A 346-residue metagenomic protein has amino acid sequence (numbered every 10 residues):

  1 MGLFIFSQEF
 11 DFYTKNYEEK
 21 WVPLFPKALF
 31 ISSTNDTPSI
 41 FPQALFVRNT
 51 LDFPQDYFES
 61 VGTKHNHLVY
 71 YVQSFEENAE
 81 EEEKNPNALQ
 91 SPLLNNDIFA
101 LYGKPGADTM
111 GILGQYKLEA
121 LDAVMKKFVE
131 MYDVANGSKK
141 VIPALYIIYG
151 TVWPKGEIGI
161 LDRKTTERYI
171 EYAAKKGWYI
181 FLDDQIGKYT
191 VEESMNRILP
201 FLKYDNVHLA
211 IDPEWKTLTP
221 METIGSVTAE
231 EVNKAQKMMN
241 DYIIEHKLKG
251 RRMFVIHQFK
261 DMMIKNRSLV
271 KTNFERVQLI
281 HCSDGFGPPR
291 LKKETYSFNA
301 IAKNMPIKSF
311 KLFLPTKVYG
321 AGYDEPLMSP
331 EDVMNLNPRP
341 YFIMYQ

Functional and structural regions predicted by a protein language model:
M1-Q8: Hydrophobic membrane-insertion alpha-helices, especially the h-region of bacterial N-terminal signal peptides
Y17-K139: Non-catalytic propeptide/linker segments at domain boundaries
S91-L94, K126-K140, R168-K175, I198-N206 (+2 more regions): Acidic (Asp/Glu)-rich catalytic clusters
D97-G103, P143-I147, I180-D184, L202-P213 (+4 more regions): Hydrophobic faces of well-ordered beta-strands that scaffold small-molecule active sites in alpha/beta enzyme cores
D97-I112, I148-P154, A174-Y179, W215 (+1 more regions): Acidic/histidine-rich, surface-exposed loop or edge segments in extracytoplasmic proteins
P105-A107, Y149-T151, I186-K188, P213-T217 (+3 more regions): Active-site-proximal loop/turn and secondary-structure-junction residues that shape catalytic pockets, frequently
N136-Y179, K188-Y204, H208-A210, S226-V232 (+1 more regions): Chitinase-like catalytic core of GlcNAc-active glycosidases
T223-I343: Surface-exposed substrate-engagement region within the catalytic domains of secreted or surface-exposed extracellular
